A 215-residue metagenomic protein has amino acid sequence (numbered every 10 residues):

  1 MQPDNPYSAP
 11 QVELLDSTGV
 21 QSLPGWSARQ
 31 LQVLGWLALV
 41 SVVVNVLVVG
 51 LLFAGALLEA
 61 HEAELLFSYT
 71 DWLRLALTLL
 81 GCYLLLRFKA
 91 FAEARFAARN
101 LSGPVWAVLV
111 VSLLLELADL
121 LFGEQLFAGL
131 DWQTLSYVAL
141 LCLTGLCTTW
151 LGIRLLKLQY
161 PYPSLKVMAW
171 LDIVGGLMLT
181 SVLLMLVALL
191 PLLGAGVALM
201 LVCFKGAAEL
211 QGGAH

Functional and structural regions predicted by a protein language model:
M1-R29, A208-H215: Low-complexity, intrinsically disordered extramembrane tails and loops of integral membrane proteins
L14-W36, A97-G103, Y162-A169: Short, Lys/Arg-rich cytosolic juxtamembrane segment immediately N-terminal
L31-Y83, G103-T149, M168-M200: Hydrophobic alpha-helical transmembrane segments in multi-pass membrane proteins
A76-P104, W150-L155, V202, G206: Internal transmembrane alpha-helix with an interfacial aromatic "cap," most often the third helix
V110, L114, C203-H215: Short amphipathic alpha-helical segments
C142-P163, L199-E209: Alpha-helical transmembrane segments in multipass membrane proteins, preferentially the mid-helix core
